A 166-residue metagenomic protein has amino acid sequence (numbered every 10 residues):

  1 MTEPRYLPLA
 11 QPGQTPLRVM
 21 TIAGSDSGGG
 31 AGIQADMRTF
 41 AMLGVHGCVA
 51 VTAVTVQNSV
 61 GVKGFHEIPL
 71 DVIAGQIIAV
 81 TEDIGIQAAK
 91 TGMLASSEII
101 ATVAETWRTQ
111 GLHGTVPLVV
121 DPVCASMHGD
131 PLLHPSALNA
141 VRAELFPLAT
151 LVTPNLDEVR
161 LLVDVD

Functional and structural regions predicted by a protein language model:
M1-A88: Small-residue (G/A/S/T)-rich helix-start motifs and N-terminal tracts that mark the onset
T91, S96-D166: Conserved beta-alpha-beta core of the PfkB/ribokinase-like small-molecule kinase fold
